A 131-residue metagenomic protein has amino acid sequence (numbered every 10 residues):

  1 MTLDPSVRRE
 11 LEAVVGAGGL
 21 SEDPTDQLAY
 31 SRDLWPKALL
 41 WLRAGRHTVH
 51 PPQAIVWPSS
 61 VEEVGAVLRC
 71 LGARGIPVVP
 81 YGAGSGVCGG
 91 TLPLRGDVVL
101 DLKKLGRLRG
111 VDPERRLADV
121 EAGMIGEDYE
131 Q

Functional and structural regions predicted by a protein language model:
M1-R69, G86-R116: N-terminal flexible segment immediately upstream of the FAD-binding catalytic core in FAD-dependent oxidoreductases
S59, E121-G123: Secondary-structure transition/turn motif
G72: Anion (oxyanion) recognition and catalysis
Y81-G82, D101, E121: Short beta-strand segments
S85, R116-L117, M124-Y129: Short, structural beta-strand-to-alpha-helix junction motif
